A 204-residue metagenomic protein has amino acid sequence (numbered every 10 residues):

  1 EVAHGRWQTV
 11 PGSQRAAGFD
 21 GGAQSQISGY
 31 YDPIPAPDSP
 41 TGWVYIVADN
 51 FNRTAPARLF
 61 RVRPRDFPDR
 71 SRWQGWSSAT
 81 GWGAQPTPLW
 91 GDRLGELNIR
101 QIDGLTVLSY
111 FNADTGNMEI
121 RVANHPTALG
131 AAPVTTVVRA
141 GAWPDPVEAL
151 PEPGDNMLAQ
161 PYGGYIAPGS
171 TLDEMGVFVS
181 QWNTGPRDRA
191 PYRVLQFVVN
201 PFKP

Functional and structural regions predicted by a protein language model:
E1-G22, S39-L94, Q101-D155, T171-D173 (+1 more regions): Beta-rich carbohydrate-recognition and catalytic domains
A23-P35, G95-N98, Y162-P168: Beta-propeller and closely related beta-sheet repeat lectin domains
L158: Short glycine-biased active-site loop of nucleotidyltransferases that positions the nucleotide triphosphate and helps
F178: A cross-family glycoside hydrolase active-site/sugar-binding cleft signature
